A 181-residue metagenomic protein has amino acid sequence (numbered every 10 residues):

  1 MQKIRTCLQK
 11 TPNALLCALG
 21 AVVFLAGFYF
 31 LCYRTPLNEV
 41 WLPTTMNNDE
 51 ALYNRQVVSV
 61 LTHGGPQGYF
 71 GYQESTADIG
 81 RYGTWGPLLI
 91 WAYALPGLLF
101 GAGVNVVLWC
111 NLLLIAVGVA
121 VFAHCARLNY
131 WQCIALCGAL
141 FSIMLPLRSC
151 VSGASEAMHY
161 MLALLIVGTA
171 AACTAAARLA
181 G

Functional and structural regions predicted by a protein language model:
M1-P36, H124, A172: Start-transfer (signal-anchor) and selected internal transmembrane alpha helices of multi-pass inner/ER membrane
P12, A102-C110, W131-C133: Membrane-interface starts of transmembrane alpha-helices
L25-A26, A116-A120: Alpha-helical transmembrane segments
Y33-N38, E50-G80, L88: Extracytosolic helix-loop segments that constitute the early lumenal/periplasmic catalytic or substrate-binding loops
N38-T45: Alpha-helical transmembrane signal-anchor/signal-peptide segments
V58, Y93, G97, V119-R127 (+2 more regions): Hydrophobic transmembrane alpha-helices
G83, P87-I90, V104-L108, L112-G118 (+2 more regions): Aromatic- and kink-enriched transmembrane "portal" helix at the membrane-lumen/periplasm boundary that abuts
N105, F122-I143, A177-A180: Transmembrane-helix signature of polytopic, membrane-embedded enzymes that assemble or transfer cell-envelope glycans
